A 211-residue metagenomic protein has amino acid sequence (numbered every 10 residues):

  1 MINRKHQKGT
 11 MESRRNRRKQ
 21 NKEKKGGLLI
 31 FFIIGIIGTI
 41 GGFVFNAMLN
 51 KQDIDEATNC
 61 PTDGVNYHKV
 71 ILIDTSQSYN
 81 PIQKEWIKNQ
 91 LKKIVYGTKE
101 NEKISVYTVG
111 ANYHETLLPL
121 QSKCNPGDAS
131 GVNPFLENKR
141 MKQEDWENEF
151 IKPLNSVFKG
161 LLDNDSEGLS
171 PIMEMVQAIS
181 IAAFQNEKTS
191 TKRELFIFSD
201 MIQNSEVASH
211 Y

Functional and structural regions predicted by a protein language model:
M1-R15: N-terminal intrinsically disordered, acidic low-complexity segments at the extreme N-terminus
S13-K84, Y96: Acidic, polar low-complexity linker/tail segments
F45, I202-Y211: VWA/integrin I-like adhesion module and closely mimicked acidic/polar interface patches used
C60-D63, V95-T98, A182-T189: Surface-exposed acidic, glycine-flexible loop patches that form ligand/cofactor-binding and adhesion interfaces
G64-M141, E194-L195: Von Willebrand factor
D74-T75, I179, K192-E206: DG-centered beta-turn motif at the end of beta-strands
K84-K92, I172-A178, Y211: Well-ordered, non-membrane alpha-helical segments in soluble/globular domains
S130-S190: Von Willebrand factor
